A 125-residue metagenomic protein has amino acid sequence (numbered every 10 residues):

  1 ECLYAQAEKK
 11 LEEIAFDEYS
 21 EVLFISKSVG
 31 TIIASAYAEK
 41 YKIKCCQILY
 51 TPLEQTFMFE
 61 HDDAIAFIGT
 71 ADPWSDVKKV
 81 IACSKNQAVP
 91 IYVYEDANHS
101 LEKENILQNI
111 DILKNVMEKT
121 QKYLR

Functional and structural regions predicted by a protein language model:
E1-E21: Serine-hydrolase catalytic machinery in alpha/beta-hydrolase-like enzymes
L23-F24, Q47: Conserved alpha/beta-hydrolase fold motif
F24-S35: Gly/Ala-rich beta-loop-alpha elbow adjacent to hydrolase catalytic centers
K42-Q55, D62-D63: A conserved short beta-strand
M58, P73-K79: Conserved alpha/beta-hydrolase "acid-adjacent" motif
E60, A66-I68, D72: Short beta-strand/loop motif that positions the catalytic acidic residue of the alpha/beta-hydrolase fold
T70-S75, H99-S100: Acidic catalytic loop of the alpha/beta-hydrolase fold
A97-I112: Catalytic histidine-centered segment of alpha/beta-hydrolase-like enzymes
